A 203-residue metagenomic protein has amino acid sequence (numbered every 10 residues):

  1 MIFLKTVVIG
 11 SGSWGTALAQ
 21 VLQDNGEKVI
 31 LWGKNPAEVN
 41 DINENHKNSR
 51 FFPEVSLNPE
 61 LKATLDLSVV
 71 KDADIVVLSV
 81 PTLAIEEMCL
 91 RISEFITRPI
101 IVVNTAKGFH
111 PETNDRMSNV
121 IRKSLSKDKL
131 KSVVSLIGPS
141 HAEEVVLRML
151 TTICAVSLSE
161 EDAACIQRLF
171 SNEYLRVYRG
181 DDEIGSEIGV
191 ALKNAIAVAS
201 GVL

Functional and structural regions predicted by a protein language model:
M1, D24-G26, S56-N58, T97 (+2 more regions): Short, well-ordered coil/turn elements that cap or connect secondary structure elements
M1-V55, K62-L65, R91: NAD(P)+-binding Rossmann beta1-loop-alpha1 motif at the extreme N-terminus of oxidoreductases
T6, K28-V29, K131-V133, V177: Hydrophobic anchor at the start of a short beta-strand that flanks the dinucleotide cofactor-binding loop
G10, W14, L18, E38 (+8 more regions): General structural feature for long, well-ordered alpha-helical segments within catalytic domains of soluble enzymes
G26, H46, R50, V77 (+5 more regions): Structural signal for hydrophobic packing residues in well-ordered secondary-structure cores of soluble enzyme domains
L57, A63-K71, I75-L150, I166: Rossmann-like NAD(P)(H) cofactor-binding subdomain of soluble oxidoreductases
A84, F95, V120, L125-S132 (+1 more regions): Internal alpha-helical scaffold of NAD(P)-dependent oxidoreductase catalytic cores
